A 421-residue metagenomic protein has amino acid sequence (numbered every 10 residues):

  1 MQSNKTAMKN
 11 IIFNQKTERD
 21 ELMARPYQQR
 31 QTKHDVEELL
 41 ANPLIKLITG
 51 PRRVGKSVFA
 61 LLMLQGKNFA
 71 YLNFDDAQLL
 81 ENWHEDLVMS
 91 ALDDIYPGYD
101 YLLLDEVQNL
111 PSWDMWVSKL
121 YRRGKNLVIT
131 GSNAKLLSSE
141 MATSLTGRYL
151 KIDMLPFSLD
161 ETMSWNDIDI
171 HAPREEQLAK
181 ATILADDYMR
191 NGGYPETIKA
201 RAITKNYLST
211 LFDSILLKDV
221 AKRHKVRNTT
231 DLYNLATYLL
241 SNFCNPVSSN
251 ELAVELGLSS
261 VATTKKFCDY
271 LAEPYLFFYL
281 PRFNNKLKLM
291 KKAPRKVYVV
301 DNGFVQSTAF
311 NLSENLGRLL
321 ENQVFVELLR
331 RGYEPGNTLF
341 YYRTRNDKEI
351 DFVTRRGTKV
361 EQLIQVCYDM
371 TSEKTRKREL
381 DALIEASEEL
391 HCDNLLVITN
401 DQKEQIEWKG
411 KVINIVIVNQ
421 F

Functional and structural regions predicted by a protein language model:
Q2-E21, A134, E140-P246: Interdomain motor-coupling "hinge/lid" segment immediately C-terminal to the ATP-binding subdomain of NTP-driven enzymes
Q2-S3, A202-V360: Accessory nucleic acid-recognition modules appended to NTPase machines
M23-L39: Pre-Walker A adenine-sensing motif
I48: Hydrophobic anchor at the beta1->P-loop junction of P-loop NTPases
K56: Conserved lysine of the Walker
F59, M63: Hydrophobic positions on the alpha1 helix immediately C-terminal to the Walker A/P-loop
A70-Y101: Short glycine-rich substrate-engagement loop in P-loop NTPases that contacts/grips substrate
N400-F421: Domain-level recognition of nuclease-like catalytic cores that cleave nucleotide substrates
